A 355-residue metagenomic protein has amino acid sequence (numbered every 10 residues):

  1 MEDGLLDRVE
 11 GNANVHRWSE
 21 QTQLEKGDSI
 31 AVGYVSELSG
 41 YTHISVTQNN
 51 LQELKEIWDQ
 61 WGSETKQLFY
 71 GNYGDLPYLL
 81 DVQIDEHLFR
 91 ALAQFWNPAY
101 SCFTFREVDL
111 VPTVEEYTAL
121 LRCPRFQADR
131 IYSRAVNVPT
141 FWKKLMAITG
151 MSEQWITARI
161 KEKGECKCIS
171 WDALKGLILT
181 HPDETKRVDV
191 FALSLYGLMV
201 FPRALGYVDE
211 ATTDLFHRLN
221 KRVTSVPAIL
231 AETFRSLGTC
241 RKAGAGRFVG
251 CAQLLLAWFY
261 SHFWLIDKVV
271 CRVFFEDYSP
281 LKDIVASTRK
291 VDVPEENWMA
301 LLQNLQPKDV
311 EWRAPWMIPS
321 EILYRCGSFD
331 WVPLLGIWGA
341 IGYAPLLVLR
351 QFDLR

Functional and structural regions predicted by a protein language model:
M1-A231, G238, G250, W264 (+9 more regions): N-terminal leader regions that mediate targeting or early regulatory function
